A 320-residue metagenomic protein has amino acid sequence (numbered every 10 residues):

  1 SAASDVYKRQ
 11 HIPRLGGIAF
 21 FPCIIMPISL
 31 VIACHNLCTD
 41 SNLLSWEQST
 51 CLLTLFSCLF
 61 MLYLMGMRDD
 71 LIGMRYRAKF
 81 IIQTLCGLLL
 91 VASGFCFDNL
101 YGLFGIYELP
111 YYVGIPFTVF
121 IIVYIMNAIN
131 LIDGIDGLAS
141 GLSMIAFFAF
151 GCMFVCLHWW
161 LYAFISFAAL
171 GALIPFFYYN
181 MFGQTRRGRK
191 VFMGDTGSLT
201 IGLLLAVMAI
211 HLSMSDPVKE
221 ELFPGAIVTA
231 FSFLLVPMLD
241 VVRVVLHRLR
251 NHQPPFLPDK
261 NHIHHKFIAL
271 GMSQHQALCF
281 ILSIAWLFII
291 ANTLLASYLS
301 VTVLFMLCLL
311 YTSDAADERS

Functional and structural regions predicted by a protein language model:
S1-P13, Q184-R189, R243-M272: Cytosolic, membrane-interface loops and tails of multi-pass inner-membrane proteins
S1-V241: "…together with the soluble PPM/PP2C metallo-phosphatase catalytic core" -> "…together with the soluble PPM/PP2C
A2-A3, Y7, Y311-S320: Single conserved hydrophobic/aromatic residue that forms the stacking wall/gate of nucleotide- or nucleobase-binding
R75-K79, P110, S273, A277 (+1 more regions): Membrane-interface starts of transmembrane alpha-helices
F150, A163-S166, L304-S313: Transmembrane alpha-helices
E220, V245-L246, P255-P258, Q276-C279 (+1 more regions): Extended hydrophobic-aromatic, low-complexity segments
L249, N261, A269-L287, A296: Alpha-helical transmembrane segments of integral membrane proteins, especially multi-pass inner/plasma-membrane
T293-M306: Extracellular/periplasmic helix-loop-helix junctions in multi-pass membrane proteins
